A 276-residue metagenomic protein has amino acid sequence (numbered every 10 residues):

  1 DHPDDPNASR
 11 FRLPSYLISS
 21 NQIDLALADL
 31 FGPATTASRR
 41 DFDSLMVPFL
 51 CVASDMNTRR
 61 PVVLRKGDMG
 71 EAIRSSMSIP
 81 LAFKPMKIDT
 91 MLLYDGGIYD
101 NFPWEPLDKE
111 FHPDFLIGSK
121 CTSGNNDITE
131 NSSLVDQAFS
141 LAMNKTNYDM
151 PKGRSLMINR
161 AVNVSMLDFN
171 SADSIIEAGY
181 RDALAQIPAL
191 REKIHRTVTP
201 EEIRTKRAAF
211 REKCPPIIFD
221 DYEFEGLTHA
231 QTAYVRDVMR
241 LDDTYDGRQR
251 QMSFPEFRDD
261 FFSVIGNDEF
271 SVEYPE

Functional and structural regions predicted by a protein language model:
D1-E276: Patatin-like phospholipase
